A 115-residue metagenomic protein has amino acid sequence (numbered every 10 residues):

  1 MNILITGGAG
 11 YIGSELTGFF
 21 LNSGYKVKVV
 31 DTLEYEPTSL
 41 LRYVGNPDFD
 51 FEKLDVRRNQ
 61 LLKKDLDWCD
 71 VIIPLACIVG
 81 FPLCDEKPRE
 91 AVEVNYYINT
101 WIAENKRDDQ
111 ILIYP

Functional and structural regions predicted by a protein language model:
M1-V71: N-terminal Rossmann/SDR dinucleotide-binding element
T17-G18, L40-R42, C84-K87, A103-E104: Short amphipathic alpha-helical segments
Y43-G45, R89, D108: Short low-complexity, flexible loop/linker segments enriched in glycine and/or proline with clustered acidic
E52, L61, A91, T100-N105: Hydrophobic transmembrane signal anchors and adjacent membrane-proximal interface regions, especially in viral
V56-E93: NAD(P)H-binding glycine-rich loop region in Rossmannoid oxidoreductase-like domains and their noncatalytic homologs
P74, T100-P115: Conserved Rossmann-fold NAD(P)-dependent oxidoreductase catalytic core, especially the SDR/UDP-sugar
